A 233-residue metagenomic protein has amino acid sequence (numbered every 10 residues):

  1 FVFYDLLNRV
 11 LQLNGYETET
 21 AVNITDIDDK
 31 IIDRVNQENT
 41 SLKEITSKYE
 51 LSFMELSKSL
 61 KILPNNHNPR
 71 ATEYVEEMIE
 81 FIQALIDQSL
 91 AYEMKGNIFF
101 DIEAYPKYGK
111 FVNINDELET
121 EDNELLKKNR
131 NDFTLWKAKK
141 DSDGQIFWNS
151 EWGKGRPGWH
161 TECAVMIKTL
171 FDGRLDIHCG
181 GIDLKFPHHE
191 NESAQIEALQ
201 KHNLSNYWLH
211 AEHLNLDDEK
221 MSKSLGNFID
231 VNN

Functional and structural regions predicted by a protein language model:
F1-K61: N-terminal, positively charged nucleic-acid-binding surface of large information/translation enzymes
F1-L6, E55, E76-N233: Alpha-helical recognition segments enriched in aromatics with Gly/Pro capping that present substrate-recognition
G15-T18, S59-N66, A91-Y92, R174: Surface-exposed helix-capping loop/turn segments at secondary-structure junctions
E19, R70, H188: Small/polar loops that bind or transfer phosphate-bearing groups
T20-A21, N68, L135, W208: Conserved beta-strand scaffold positions in the cores of enzyme catalytic domains, especially in NTP/NDP-utilizing
A21-N23, A71-T72, G180, A211: Conserved beta-strand termini and adjacent loop/short-helix elements that scaffold enzyme active sites in alpha/beta
I24-D28, E50-F53, L63-M78, G96-Y105: Short, glycine/charge-rich beta-strand/loop segments that flank catalytic centers and engage negatively charged groups
N36-L42, N66-T72, G153, G181: The substrate-binding groove and active-site-proximal loops of carbohydrate-active enzymes, especially glycoside
